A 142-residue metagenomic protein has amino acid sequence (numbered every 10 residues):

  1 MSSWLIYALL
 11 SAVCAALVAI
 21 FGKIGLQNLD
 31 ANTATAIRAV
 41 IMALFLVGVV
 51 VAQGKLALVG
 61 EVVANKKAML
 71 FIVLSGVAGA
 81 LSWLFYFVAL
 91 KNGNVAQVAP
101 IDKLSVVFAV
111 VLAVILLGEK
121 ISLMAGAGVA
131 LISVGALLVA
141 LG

Functional and structural regions predicted by a protein language model:
M1-V13, L29, A43-I72, W83-N92 (+1 more regions): Membrane-interface interhelical linkers
I6, L10-V13, I37-I41, L70 (+3 more regions): Hydrophobic residues within alpha-helical transmembrane segments of multi-pass solute transporters/permease subunits
A12, A16, I20, V47 (+4 more regions): Hydrophobic/small/kink-forming positions within alpha-helical transmembrane segments of polytopic membrane proteins
L17-M42, Q97: Juxtamembrane helix-loop-helix junctions in multi-pass membrane proteins
G25, A34, A89, I115-L117: Hydrophobic/aromatic residues within transmembrane alpha-helices of multi-pass small-molecule transporters
L46, M124-L141: Hydrophobic transmembrane alpha-helices of multi-pass small-molecule transport proteins
Q53-G54, L117-G118, G142: Short helix-capping/hinge motifs at transmembrane helix termini and TM-loop junctions
V106-A125: C-terminal transmembrane-helix exit sites in multi-pass transporters
